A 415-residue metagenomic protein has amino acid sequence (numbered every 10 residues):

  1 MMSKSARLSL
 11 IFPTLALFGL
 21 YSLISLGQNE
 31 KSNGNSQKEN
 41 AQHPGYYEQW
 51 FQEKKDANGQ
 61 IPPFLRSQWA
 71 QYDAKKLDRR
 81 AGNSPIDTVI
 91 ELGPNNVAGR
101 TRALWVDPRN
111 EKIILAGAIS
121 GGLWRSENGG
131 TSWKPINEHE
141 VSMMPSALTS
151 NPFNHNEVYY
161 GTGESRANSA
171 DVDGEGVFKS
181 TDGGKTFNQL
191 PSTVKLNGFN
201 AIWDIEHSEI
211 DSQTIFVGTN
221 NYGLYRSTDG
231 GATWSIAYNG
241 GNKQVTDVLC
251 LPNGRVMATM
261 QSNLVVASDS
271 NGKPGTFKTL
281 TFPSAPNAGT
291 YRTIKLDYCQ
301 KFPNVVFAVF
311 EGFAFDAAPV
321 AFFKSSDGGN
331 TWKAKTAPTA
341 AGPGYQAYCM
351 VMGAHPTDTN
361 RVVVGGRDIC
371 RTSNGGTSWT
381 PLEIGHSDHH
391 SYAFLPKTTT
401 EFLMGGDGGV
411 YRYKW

Functional and structural regions predicted by a protein language model:
K4-W415: Extracellular glycan-interacting surfaces
